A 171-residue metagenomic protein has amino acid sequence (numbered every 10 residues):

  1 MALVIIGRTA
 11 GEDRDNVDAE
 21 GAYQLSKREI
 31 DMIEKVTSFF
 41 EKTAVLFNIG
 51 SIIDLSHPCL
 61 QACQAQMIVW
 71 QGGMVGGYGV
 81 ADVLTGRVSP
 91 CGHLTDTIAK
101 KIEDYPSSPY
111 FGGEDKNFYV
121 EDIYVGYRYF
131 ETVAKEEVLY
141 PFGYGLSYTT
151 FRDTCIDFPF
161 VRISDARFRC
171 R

Functional and structural regions predicted by a protein language model:
M1-R171: C-terminal non-catalytic regions of proteins with extracellular/luminal or membrane-system context
